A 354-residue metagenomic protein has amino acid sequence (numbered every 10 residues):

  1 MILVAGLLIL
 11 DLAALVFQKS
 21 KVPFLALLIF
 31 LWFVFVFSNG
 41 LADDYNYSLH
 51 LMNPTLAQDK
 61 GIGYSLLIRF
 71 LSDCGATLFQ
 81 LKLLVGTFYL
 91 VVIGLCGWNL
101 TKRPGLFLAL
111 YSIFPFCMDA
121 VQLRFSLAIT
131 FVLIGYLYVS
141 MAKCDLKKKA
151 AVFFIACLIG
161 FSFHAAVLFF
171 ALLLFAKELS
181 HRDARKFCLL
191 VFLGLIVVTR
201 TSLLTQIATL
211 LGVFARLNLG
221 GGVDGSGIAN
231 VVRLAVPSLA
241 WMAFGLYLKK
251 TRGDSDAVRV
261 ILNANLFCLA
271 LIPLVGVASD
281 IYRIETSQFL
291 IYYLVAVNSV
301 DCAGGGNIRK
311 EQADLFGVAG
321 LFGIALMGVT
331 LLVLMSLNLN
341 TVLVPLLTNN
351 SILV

Functional and structural regions predicted by a protein language model:
V22, N39-S65, L173-F289, M335-V354: Alpha-helical transmembrane segments and terminal signal-anchor/GPI-anchor hydrophobic tails, characterized by long
P23, G97-I113: Transmembrane-helix signature of polytopic, membrane-embedded enzymes that assemble or transfer cell-envelope glycans
C74-F88: Loop-to-helix entry region of an early transmembrane alpha helix in multi-pass inner-membrane enzymes
L84-L100: Transmembrane-helix motifs of polytopic, lipid-linked glycan transferases
P115-C117, A151-F175, F192, L269-P273: Membrane-interface alpha helices of multi-pass inner-membrane proteins
A120-L127: Short acidic/glycine- and proline-prone juxtamembrane loop motifs at membrane-interface regions of multi-pass membrane
V132-K148: Membrane-interface transmembrane helices that cradle and orient dolichyl/undecaprenyl
F192-L193, G306-V333: Signature aromatic-anchored transmembrane alpha helix within multi-pass, membrane-resident enzymes that catalyze glycan
